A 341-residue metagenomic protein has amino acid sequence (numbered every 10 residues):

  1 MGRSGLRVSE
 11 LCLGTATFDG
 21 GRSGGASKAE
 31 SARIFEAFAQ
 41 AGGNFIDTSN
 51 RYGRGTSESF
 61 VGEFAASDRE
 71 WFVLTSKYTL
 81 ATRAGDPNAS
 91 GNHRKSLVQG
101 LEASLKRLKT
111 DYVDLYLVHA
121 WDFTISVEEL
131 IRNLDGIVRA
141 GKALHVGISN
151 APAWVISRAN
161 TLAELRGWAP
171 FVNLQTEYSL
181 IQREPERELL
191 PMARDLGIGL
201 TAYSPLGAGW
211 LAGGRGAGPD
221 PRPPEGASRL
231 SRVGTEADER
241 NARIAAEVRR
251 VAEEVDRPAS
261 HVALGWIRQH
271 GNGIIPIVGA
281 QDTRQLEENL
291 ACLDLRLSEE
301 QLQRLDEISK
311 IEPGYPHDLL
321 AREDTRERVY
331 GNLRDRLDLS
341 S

Functional and structural regions predicted by a protein language model:
M1, L13, I46, V61 (+12 more regions): Conserved, mostly hydrophobic/aromatic
M1-F72, D111, R139, L339-S341: N-terminal binding-site loop/beta-alpha segment at the start of enzyme catalytic domains that lines or forms
L6-L11, G42-N44, D68-F72, T110-D114 (+5 more regions): Short, well-ordered coil/turn segments that N-cap beta-strands
A16-F18, S49-R51, K77-A81, V118-W121 (+4 more regions): Active-site beta-loop-alpha junctions enriched in small/polar residues
T17-R22, A81-N88, L211, Q285-E288: A short acidic, helix-capping loop that chelates divalent metal ions and anchors anionic groups
E36, Q40, A84-E184, E188 (+1 more regions): Glycine/proline-rich, positively charged, aromatic-decorated active-site loop/lid region on the catalytic face
P185-P223, P258: Aromatic-lined glycan-binding groove of carbohydrate-active enzymes
D195, P219, P223-R250, E254 (+3 more regions): Terminal-tail/helix-coil boundary detector
